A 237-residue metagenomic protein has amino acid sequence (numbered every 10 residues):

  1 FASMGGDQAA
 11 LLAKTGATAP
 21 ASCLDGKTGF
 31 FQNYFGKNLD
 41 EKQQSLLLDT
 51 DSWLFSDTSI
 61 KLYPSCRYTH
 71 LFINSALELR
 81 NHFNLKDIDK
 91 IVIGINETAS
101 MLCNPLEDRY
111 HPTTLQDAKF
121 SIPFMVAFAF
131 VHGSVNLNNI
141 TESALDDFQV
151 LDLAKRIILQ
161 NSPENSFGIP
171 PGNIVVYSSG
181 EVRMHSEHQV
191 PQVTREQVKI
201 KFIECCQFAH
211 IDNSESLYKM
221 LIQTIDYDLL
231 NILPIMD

Functional and structural regions predicted by a protein language model:
F1-M4, L11-D237: Terminal-appendage/accessory-domain detector
